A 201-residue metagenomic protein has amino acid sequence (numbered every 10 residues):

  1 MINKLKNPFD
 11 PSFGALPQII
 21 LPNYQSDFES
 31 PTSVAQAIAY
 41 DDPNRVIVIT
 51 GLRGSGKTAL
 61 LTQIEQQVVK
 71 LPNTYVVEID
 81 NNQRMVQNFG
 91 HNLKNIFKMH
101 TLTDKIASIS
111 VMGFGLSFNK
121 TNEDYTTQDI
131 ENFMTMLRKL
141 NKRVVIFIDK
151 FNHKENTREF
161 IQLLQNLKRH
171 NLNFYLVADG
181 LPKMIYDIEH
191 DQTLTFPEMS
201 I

Functional and structural regions predicted by a protein language model:
M1-N44: A short, basic N-terminal segment
I2-L16, K142-V145, N156-I201: The catalytic "switch" region of P-loop NTPases
G14, P22, S117-N119, Y186: Generic, ordered loop/turn and secondary-structure boundary motif
N23-Y24, G51-G56, G180: Glycine-centered flexibility sites
P31, F89-L93, L164: Short amphipathic C-terminal alpha-helix that caps PH/PH-like domains
P31, T126-I130, F160: Amphipathic coiled-coil/heptad-repeat helices and related helical stalk/stem segments that mediate oligomerization
A35, M134-L137, L164: Hydrophobic core positions within the conserved protein kinase catalytic domain
Y40-I146, K150-E155, L172-F174: P-loop NTPase nucleotide-binding core
